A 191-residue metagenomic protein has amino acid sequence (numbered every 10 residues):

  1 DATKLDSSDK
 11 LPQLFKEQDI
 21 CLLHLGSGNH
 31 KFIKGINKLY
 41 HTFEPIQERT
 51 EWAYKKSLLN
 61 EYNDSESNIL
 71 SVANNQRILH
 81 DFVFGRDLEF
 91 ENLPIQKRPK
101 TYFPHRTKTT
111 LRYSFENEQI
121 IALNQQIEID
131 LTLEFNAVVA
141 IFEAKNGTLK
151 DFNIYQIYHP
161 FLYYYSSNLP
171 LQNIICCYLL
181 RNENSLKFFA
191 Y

Functional and structural regions predicted by a protein language model:
D1, L11, F15, A73-R77 (+3 more regions): Hydrophobic, Leu/Ile/Phe/Ala-enriched alpha-helical segments that form helix-helix packing faces
D1-N68: Nuclease-adjacent, charged terminal/linker segments that flank catalytic cores
T42-R106: N-terminal, charge-rich interaction modules
L59, N63, I121, E143-D151: Short, charged/polar micro-motifs that form catalytic or ligand-binding hotspots
D64, N68, N124-Q126, A137 (+1 more regions): Short, well-structured alpha-helical interface segments that form or flank functional binding sites
F90-T132: Active-site metal-binding core of divalent-cation-utilizing nuclease and nuclease-like domains
L131-N146, P160: Conserved catalytic cores of phosphodiester-cleaving nucleases, focusing on short active-site segments
A140, K145-F152, Y165-Y191: Nucleic-acid nuclease catalytic cores
